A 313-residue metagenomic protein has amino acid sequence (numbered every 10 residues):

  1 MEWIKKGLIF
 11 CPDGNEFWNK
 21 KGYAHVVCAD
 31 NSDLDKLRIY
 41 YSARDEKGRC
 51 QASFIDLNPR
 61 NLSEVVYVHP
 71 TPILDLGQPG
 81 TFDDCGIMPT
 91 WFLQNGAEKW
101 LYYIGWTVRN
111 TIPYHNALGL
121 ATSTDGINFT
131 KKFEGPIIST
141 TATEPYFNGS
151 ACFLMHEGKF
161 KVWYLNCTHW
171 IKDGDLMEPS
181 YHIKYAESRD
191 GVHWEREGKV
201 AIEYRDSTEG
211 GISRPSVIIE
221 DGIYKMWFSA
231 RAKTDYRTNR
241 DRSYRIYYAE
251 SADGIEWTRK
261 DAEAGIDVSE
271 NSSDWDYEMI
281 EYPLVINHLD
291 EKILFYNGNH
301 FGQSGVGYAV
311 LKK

Functional and structural regions predicted by a protein language model:
M1-C85, L93-Y146, L154-G210, I218-D276 (+1 more regions): Beta-rich carbohydrate-recognition and catalytic domains
P89: Short, solvent-exposed interaction modules
